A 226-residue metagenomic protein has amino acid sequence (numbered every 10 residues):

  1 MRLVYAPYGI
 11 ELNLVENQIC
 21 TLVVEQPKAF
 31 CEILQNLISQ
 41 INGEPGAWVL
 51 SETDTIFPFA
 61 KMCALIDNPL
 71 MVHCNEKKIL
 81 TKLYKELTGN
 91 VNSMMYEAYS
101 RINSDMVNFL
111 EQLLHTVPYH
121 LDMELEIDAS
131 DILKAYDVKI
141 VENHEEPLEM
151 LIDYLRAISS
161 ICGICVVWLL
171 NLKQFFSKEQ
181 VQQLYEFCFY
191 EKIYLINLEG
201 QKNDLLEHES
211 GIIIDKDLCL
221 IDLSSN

Functional and structural regions predicted by a protein language model:
M1-Y96: Glycine-rich P-loop/Walker A and Walker A-like loops and their local beta1-loop-alpha1 context in P-loop NTPases
V24, S159-S177: Conserved P-loop NTPase "ATPase switch" module shared by AAA+ and STAND
P27-F30, K139-E145, L172-S177, K202-N203: Short acidic, S/G/P-rich loop/turn micro-motifs used as interaction or catalytic elements
R101-E146: Conserved P-loop NTPase mechanochemical-coupling segment
P147-G163: GG-anchored amphipathic helix commonly corresponding to the ABC/SMC/Rad50 NBD signature/C-loop
Q174-Y194: Conserved Walker B catalytic segment
C188-S210: Sensor-1/coupling segment of RecA-like P-loop NTPase cores
H208-N226: A short helix-turn-beta junction within AAA+ P-loop NTPase domains corresponding to the substrate/partner-engaging
